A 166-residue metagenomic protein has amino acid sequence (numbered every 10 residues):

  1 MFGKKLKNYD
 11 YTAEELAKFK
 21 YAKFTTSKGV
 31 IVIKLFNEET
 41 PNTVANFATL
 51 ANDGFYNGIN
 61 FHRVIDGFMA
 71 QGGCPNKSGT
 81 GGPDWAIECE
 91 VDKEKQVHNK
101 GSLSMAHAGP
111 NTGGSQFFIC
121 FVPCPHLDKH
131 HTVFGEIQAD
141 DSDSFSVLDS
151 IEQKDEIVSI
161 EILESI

Functional and structural regions predicted by a protein language model:
M1-I166: Cyclophilin-like peptidyl-prolyl cis-trans isomerases
